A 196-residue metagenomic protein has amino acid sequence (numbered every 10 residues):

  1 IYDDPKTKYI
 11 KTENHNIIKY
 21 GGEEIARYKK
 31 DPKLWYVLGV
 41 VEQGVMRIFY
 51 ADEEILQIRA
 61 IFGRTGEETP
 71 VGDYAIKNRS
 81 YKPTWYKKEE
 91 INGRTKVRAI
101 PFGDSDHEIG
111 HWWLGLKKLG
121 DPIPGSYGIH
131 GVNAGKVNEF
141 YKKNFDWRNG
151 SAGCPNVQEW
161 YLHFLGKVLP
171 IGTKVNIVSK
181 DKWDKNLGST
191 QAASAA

Functional and structural regions predicted by a protein language model:
I1-P124: Cell wall/extracellular polymer interaction/catalysis modules
D4-K6, K11-E13, N92-A196: Exported/periplasmic cell-wall-interacting domains
